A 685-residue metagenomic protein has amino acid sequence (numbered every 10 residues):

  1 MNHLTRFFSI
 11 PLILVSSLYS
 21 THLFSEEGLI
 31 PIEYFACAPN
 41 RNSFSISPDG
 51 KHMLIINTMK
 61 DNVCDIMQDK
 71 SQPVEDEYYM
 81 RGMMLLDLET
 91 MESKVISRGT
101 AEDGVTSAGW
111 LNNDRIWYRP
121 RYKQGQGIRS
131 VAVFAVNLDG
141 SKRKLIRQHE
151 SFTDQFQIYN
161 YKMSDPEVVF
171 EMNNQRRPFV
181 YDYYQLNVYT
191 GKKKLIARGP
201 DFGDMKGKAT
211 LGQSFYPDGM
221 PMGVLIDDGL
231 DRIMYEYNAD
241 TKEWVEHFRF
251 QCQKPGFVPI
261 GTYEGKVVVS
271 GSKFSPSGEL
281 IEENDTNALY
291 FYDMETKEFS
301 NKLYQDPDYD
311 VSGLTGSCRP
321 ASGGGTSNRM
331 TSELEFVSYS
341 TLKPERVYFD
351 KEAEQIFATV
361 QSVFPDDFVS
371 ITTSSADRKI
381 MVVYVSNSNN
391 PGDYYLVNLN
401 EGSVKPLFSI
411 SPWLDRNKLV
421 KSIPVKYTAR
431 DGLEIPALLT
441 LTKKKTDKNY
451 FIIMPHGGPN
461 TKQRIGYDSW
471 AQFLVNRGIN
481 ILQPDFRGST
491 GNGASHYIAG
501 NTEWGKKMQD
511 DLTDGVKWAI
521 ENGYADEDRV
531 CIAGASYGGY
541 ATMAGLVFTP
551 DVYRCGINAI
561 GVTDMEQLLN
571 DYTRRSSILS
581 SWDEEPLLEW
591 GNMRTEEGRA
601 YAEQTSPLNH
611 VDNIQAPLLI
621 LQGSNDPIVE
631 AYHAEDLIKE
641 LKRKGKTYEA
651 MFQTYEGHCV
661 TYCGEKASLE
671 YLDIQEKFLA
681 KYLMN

Functional and structural regions predicted by a protein language model:
M1-I10: Bacterial N-terminal signal peptides that target proteins for export
I10, F24-M381, S388-N390, G657: Beta-propeller folds
N42, M205-S214, V337, P344-K444 (+3 more regions): Non-catalytic accessory segments flanking enzyme active sites
E335-F336, M381-V382, Y395-L396, K426 (+9 more regions): Structured core elements
Y339, S386, M454-G458, S536 (+1 more regions): Glycine-rich His-Gly loop
L414-D528, A535, N570: Cap/lid segment of the alpha/beta-hydrolase catalytic domain
F486-N685: Active-site-proximal cap/loop segments of hydrolase catalytic domains
